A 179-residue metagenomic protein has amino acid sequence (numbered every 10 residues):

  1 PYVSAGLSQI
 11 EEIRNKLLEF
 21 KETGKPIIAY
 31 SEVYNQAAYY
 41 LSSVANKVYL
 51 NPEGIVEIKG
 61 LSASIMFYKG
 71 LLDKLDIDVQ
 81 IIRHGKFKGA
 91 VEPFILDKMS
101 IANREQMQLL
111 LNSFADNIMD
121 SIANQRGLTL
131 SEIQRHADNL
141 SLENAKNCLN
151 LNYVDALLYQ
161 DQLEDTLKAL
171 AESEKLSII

Functional and structural regions predicted by a protein language model:
P1-L128, Q134-D138, K168-I179: Small-residue-centered hinge/linker elements
Y49-L50, V154-Q160: Short acidic-hydrophobic, aromatic-tinged amphipathic segments that line or gate anion-handling sites
S141-E143: Extended, domain-scale alpha-helical bundle/helix-rich regions
D165: Electropositive nucleic-acid engagement tracts
